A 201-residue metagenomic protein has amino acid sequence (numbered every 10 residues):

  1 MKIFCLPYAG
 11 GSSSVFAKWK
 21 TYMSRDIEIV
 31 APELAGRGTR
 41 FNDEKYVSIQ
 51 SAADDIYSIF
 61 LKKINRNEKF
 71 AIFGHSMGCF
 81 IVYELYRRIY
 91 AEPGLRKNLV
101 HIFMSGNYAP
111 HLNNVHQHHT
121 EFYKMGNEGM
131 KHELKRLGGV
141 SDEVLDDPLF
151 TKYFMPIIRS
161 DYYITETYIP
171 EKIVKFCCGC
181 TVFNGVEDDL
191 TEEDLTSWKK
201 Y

Functional and structural regions predicted by a protein language model:
M1-Y201: Non-catalytic, mobile gating and regulatory segments of ester bond hydrolases
